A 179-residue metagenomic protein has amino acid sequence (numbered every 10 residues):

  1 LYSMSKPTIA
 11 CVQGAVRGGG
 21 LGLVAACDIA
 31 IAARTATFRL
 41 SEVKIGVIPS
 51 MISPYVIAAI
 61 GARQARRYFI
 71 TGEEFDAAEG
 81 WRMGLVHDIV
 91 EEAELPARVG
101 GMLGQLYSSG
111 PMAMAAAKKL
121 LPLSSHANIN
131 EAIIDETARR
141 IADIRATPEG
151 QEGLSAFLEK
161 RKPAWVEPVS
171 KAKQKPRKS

Functional and structural regions predicted by a protein language model:
L1-I45, E74-F75: Glycine-rich beta-to-alpha active-site loop
L1-Q13, I48, S53, A59 (+4 more regions): An acidic, glycine-rich surface segment that forms the CoA-thioester-binding/catalytic face of crotonase-fold enzymes
R17, P49, A62, G150: Functionally critical, cavity-lining and gating residues within the transmembrane helices of 12-TM secondary
I31-A36, V86-D135, A142, P148 (+1 more regions): C-terminal long alpha-helix characteristic of the crotonase
Q64-E73: Short helix- or helix-capping micro-motifs that position conserved polar/aromatic residues at function-defining sites
A146-G150, A156: Interdomain hinge/lid region at the active-site interface of Rossmann-like NAD(P)-dependent oxidoreductases
S155-S179: Terminal low-complexity tails and localization/encapsulation signals of metabolic enzymes
